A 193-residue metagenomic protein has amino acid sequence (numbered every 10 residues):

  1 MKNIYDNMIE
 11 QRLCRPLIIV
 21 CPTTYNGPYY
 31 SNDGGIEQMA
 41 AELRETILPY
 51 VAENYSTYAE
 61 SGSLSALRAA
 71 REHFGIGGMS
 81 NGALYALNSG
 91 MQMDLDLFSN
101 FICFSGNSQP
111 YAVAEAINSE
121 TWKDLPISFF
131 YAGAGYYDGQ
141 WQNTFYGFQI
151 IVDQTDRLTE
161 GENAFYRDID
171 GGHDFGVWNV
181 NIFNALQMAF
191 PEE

Functional and structural regions predicted by a protein language model:
M1-E193: Non-catalytic cap/lid and distal C-terminal segments of serine-dependent acyl enzymes
